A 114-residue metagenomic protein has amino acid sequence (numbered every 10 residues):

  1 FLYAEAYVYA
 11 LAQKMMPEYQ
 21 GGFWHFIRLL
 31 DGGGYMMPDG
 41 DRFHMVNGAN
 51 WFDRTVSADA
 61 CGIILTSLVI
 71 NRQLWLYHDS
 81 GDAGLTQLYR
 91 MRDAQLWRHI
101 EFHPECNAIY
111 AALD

Functional and structural regions predicted by a protein language model:
L2-F43: Amphipathic, interaction-prone secondary-structure segments
A12-M16, S67, Q95: Hydrophobic, Leu/Ile/Phe/Ala-enriched alpha-helical segments that form helix-helix packing faces
N47-T86: Compact, glycine/acidic-enriched structural inserts
L74-D114: Low-complexity intrinsically disordered segments
